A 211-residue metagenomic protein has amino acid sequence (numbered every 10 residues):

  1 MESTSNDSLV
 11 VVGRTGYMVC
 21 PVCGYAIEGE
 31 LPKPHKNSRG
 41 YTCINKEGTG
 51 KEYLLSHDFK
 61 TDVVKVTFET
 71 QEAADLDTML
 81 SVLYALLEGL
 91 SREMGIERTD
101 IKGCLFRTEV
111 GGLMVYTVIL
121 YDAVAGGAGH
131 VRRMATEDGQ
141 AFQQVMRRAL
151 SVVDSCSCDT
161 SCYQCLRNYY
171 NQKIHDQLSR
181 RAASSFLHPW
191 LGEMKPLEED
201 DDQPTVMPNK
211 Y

Functional and structural regions predicted by a protein language model:
M1-K210: Extended, highly charged accessory segments
